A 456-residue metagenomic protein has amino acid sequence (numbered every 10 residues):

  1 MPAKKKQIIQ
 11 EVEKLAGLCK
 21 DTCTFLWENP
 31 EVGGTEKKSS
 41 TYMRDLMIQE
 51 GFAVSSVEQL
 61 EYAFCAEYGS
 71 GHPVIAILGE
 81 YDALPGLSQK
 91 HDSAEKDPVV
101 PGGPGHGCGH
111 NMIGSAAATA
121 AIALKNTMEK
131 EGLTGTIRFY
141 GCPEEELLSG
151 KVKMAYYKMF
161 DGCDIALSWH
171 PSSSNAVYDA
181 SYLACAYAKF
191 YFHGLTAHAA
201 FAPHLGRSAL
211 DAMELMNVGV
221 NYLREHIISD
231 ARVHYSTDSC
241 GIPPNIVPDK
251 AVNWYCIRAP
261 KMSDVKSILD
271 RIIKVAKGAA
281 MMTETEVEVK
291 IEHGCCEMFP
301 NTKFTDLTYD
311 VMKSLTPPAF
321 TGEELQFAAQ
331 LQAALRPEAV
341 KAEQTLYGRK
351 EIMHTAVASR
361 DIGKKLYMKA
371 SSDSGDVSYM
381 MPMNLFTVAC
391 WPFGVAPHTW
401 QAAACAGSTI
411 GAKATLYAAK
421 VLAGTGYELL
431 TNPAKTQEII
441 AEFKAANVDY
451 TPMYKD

Functional and structural regions predicted by a protein language model:
P2-A3, D21-F25, K96-G103, F192-A200 (+3 more regions): A short small-residue
P2-H106, N111, S115-T136: Acidic/His- and Gly-rich active-site-bordering loop/insert found across diverse amide/peptide-bond hydrolases
K4, E11, L15-T22, T35-L46 (+20 more regions): General structural feature for long, well-ordered alpha-helical segments within catalytic domains of soluble enzymes
L26, I77, H110, F139 (+7 more regions): Divalent metal-coordination and catalytic microenvironments
S55-S56, E145, Y178-Y182, K364-M368: Short Gly/Pro-enriched turn/cap motifs at secondary-structure boundaries
F64, L84, S93-G105, N111-M112 (+2 more regions): Histidine/acidic-residue-rich, glycine-tolerant segments that coordinate divalent metal ions
A76-L78, H193, F386-A389: Non-cysteine beta-strand/loop elements that form the S-adenosyl-L-methionine
E214-D456: Metal-dependent amide/peptide-bond hydrolase catalytic core, centered on the "pita-bread" metallohydrolase fold
